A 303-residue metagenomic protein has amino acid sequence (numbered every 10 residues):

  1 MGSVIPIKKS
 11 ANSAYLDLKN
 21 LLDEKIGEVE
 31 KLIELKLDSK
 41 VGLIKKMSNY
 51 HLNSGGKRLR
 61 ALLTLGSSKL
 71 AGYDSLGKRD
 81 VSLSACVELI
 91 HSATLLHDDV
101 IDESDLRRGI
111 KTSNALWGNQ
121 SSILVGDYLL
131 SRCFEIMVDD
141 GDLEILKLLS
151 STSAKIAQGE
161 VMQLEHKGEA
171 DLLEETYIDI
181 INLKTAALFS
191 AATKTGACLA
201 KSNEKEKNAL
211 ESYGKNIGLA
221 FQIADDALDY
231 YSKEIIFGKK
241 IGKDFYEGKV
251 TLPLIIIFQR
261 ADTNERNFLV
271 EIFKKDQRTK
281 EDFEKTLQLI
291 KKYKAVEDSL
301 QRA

Functional and structural regions predicted by a protein language model:
M1-A303: All-alpha prenyltransferase/terpene-synthase fold signal
